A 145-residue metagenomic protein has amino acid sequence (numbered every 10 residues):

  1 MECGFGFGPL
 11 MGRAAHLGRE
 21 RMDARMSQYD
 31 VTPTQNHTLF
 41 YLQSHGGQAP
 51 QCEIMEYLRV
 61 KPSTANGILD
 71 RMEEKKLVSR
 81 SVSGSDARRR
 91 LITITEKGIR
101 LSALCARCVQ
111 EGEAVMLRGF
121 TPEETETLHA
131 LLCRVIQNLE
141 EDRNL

Functional and structural regions predicted by a protein language model:
M1, P122-L145: C-terminal regulatory/oligomerization modules of transcriptional regulators
M1-Y29: N-terminal leader segment of winged-helix/HTH proteins
F5-P9, Y29-F40, C52, S63-N66: Short alpha-helical elements of helix-turn-helix
L10, L17, R21, H37-Y41 (+2 more regions): Pre-recognition alpha-helix immediately N-terminal to the DNA-recognition helix within helix-turn-helix or winged-helix
R19, D70-C133: Charged, amphipathic alpha-helical coiled-coil/dimerization segments
H45-P50: Short capping segments at the starts of secondary-structure elements
M55: The alpha-helix within a helix-turn-helix
